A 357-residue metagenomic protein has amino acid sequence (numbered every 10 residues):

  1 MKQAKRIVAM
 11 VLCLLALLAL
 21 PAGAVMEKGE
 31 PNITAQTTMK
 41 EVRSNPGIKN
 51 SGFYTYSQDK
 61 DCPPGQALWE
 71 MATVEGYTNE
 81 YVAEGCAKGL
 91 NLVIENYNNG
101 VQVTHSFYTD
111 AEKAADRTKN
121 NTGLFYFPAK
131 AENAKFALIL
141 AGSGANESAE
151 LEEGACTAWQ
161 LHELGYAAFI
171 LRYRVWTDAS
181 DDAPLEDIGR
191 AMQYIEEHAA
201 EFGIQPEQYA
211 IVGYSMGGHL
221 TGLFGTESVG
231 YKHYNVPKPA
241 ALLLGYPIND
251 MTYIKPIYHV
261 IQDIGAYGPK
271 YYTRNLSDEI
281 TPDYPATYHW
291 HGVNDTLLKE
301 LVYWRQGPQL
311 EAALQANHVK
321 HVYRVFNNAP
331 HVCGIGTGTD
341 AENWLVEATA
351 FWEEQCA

Functional and structural regions predicted by a protein language model:
G29, R43, P308-E311, Q315-A357: C-terminal catalytic histidine-bearing segment of alpha/beta-hydrolase fold enzymes
T55-E132, D181, Y253: N-terminal cap/lid segment of alpha/beta-hydrolase-fold proteins
A134-S143: Short beta-strand element of the alpha/beta-hydrolase
A149-E153, L171-P206, G336-A341: Catalytic nucleophile-loop/oxyanion-hole region of alpha/beta-hydrolase and closely related hydrolase-like folds
L151-F169: Short amphipathic alpha-helix adjacent to the substrate-entry channel of hydrolases
R190-V260, Y267-Y272: Primarily recognizes the serine-hydrolase "nucleophile elbow" in alpha/beta-hydrolase and SGNH/GDSL folds
M251, N294-R305: Acidic catalytic loop of the alpha/beta-hydrolase fold
D283, Y288-D295: Short beta-strand/loop motif that positions the catalytic acidic residue of the alpha/beta-hydrolase fold
